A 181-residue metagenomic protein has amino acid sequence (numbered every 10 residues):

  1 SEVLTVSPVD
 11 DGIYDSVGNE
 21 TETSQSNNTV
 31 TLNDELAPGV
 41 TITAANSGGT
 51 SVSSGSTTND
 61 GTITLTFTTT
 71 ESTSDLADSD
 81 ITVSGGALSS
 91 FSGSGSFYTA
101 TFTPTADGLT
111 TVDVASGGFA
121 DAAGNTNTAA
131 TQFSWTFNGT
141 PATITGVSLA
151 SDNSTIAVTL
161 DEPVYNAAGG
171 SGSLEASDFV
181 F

Functional and structural regions predicted by a protein language model:
S1-T5, T103-T111: Surface-exposed, short loops/turns at beta-strand junctions within beta-sandwich domains
V9-A37, S116-T140: Terminal edge beta-strands and adjacent linker/stalk segments of extracellular immunoglobulin-superfamily beta-sandwich
D11, I63-F91, T131, S154-F181: Short, surface-exposed alpha-helix to beta-strand junction/turn motifs within ectodomains of secreted and cell-envelope
E20, T41, A45, S53 (+5 more regions): Polar, enzyme-active/binding microenvironments
N33-T57, V83, P141-D152: Short, solvent-exposed loop/edge segments of extracellular or virion-exposed proteins
N59, S92-F97, S148-N153: Short, ordered beta-strand-loop transition motifs
T69-E71, F102, S116-F119, E162: Hydrophobic beta-strand positions in extracellular immunoglobulin-like domains
S96-A100, F133: Short strand-edge motifs at loop-to-beta-strand transitions and within beta-strands of extracellular beta-rich domains
